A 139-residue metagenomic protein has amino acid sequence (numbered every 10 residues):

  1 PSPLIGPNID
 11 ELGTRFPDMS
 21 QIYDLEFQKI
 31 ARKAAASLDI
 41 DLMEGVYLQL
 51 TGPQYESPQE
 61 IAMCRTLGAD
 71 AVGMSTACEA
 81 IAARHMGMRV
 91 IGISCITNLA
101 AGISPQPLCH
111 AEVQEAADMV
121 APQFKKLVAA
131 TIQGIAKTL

Functional and structural regions predicted by a protein language model:
P1-P107, A111-L139: Glycine-rich phosphate- or other oxyanion-binding loops that anchor nucleotides, phosphorylated ligands
